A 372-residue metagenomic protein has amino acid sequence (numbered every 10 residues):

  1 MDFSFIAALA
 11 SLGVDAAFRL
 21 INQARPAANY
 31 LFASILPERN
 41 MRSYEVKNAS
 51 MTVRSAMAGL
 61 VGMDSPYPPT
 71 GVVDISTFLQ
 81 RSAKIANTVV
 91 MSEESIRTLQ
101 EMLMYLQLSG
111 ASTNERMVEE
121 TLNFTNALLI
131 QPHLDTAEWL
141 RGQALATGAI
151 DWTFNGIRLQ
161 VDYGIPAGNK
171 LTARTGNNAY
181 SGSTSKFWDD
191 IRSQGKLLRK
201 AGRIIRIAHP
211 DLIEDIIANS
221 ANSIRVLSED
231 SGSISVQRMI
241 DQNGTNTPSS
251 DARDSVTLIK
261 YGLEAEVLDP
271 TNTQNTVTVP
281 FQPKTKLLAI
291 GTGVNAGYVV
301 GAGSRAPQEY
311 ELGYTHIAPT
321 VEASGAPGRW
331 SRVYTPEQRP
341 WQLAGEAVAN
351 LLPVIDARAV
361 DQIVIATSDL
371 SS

Functional and structural regions predicted by a protein language model:
M1-N48, L352-S372: N-terminal alpha-helical "arm" segments
L12-D15, Q23-A27, S109, Q194-L197 (+2 more regions): Surface-exposed polar/charged interaction patches
F18-I21, D190-Q194, T320, S324 (+1 more regions): Short, Φ-rich (hydrophobic/aromatic) sequence segments
S34-Q107: Assembly/oligomerization interface modules of large self-assembling protein complexes
D64, S92, H209, K284-T285 (+1 more regions): Helix N-terminus capping/helix-initiation residues
N87-P166, D189, S193-I213, P340-V348: Long, contiguous amphipathic alpha-helices that act as assembly "spine/axial" helices in icosahedral shell and virion
L171-N243: Charged, long alpha-helical assembly modules
A221-S372: Sequence/fold signature of self-assembling virion shell proteins
